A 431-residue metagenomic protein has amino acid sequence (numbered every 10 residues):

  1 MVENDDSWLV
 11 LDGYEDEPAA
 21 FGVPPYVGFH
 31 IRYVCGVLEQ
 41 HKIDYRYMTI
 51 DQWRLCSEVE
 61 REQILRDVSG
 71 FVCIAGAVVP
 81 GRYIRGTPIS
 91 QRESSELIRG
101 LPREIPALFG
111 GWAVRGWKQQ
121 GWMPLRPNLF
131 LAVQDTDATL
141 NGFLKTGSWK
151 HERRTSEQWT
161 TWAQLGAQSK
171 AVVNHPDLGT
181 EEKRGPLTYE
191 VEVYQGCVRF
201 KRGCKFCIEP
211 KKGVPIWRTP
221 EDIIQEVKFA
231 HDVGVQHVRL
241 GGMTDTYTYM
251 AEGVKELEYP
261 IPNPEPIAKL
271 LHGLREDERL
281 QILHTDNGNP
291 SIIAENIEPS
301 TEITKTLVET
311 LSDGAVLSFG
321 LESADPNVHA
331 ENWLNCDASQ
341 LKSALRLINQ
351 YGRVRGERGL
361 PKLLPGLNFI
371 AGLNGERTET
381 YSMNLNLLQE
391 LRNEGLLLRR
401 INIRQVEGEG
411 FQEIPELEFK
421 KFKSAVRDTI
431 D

Functional and structural regions predicted by a protein language model:
M1-N4, W8-L11, K228-E376: Conserved SAM/AdoMet-binding glycine-rich loop
E15, K145-Y194, G203, H237: N-terminal [4Fe-4S]-dependent radical SAM core
D16-I31: Glycine- and acidic-residue-enriched helix-capping/strand-helix junction motifs
P18, G81-R82, W117-Q119, K205 (+5 more regions): Flexible glycine/acidic-rich beta-alpha junction loops that bind and position SAM and/or redox cofactors in anaerobic
R32-Y45: Short helix-loop-beta junction
Y47-Q164: Glycine-rich beta-alpha loop elements in corrinoid/cobalamin-binding modules across cobalamin-dependent enzymes
K118-L125, P299-I303, L373-L391: Catalytic cores of alpha/beta
K183-D222: Canonical Radical SAM [4Fe-4S] cluster-binding loop centered on the CxxxCxxC motif and its immediate flanking residues
